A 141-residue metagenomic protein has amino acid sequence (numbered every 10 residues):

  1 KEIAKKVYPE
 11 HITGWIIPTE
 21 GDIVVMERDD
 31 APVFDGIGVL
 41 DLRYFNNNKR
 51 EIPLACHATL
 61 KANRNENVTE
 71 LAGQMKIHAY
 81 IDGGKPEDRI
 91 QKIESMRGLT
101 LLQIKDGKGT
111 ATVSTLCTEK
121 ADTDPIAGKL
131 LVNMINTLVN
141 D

Functional and structural regions predicted by a protein language model:
K1-N48, N136: A glycine-rich, often tryptophan-bearing local segment used as a flexible ligand/cofactor-contacting loop or short
I52-A55, N63, E94-R97: Short solvent-exposed loop/turn micro-motifs enriched in small/polar/acidic residues
K61-N67, K105-K108: A short, structured loop/turn motif at beta-sheet edges
R64-I77, K85-R89: Short, hydrophobic/aromatic-rich segments at coil-to-beta transitions
I90-D106: Short, surface-exposed beta-strand/loop micro-motifs that present aromatic residues
A111-C117: Active-site-proximal beta-strand elements of phosphoester/diester hydrolases
T118-K129: A short acidic/glycine-rich loop-to-helix N-cap element
N133-D141: C-terminal alpha-helix
